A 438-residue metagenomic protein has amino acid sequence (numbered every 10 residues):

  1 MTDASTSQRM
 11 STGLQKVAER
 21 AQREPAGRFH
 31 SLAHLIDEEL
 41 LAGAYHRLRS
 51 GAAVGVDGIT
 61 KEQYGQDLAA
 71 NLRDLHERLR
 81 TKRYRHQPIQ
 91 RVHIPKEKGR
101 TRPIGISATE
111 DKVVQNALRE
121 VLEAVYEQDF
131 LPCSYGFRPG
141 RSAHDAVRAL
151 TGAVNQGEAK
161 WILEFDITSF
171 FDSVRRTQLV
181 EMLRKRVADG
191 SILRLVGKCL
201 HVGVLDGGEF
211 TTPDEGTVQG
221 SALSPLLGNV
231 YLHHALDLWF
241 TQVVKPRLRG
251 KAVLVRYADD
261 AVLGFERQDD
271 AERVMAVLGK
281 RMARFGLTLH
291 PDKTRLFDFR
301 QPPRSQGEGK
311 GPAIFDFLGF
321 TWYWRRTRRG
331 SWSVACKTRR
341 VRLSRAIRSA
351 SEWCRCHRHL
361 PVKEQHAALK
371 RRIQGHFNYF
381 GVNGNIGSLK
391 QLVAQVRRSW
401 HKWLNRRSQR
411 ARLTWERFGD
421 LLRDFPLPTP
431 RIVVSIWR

Functional and structural regions predicted by a protein language model:
M1-G58, E62-A69, R73: Non-catalytic, polymerase-adjacent accessory regions of viral genome-replication enzymes
I36-A42, Q87-E97, L200-V202, L360-F380: Core structural elements
N71, R78-H93, E97-K98, D129-R141 (+3 more regions): Conserved polymerase palm-domain catalytic core
E110-R119, A143, W161: Duplex nucleic acid-engaging cores and interfaces of nucleic-acid transaction enzymes
S134, T212-Q219, V334-A335, S351-Q365 (+2 more regions): Short, solvent-exposed helix-loop connector elements
H201, L289-P361, R372: A conserved non-catalytic segment of reverse transcriptases and RNA-directed RNA polymerases corresponding to the late
V253-Y257, T294-P302, L369-R372, L389-R397 (+1 more regions): A glycine-rich phosphate-binding loop feature that marks nucleotide/adenosyl-phosphate handling sites
I386-R438: A terminal-accessory region detector
